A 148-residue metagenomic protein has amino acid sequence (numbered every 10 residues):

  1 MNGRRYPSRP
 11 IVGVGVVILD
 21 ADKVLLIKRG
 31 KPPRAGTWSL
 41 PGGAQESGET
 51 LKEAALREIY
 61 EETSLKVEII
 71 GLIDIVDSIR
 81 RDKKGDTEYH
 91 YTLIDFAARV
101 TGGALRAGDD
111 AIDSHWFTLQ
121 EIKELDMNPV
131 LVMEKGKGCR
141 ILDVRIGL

Functional and structural regions predicted by a protein language model:
M1-V24, A97-R99: Conserved N-terminal beta-strand and adjoining loop/helix that marks the start of the Nudix/MutT-like hydrolase domain
P33-G36: A conserved beta-turn-beta hairpin within the catalytic core of GNAT-like acetyltransferases that forms part
S39-L40: A short gly/proline-enriched turn/hairpin at secondary-structure junctions
Q45-E68, I79-V130: Unchanged
L72-I75: Residue-level recognition of beta-strand microenvironments
V132-L148: Charged phosphate-binding loop/patch that engages nucleotide di/tri-phosphates or the phosphate backbone of nucleic
